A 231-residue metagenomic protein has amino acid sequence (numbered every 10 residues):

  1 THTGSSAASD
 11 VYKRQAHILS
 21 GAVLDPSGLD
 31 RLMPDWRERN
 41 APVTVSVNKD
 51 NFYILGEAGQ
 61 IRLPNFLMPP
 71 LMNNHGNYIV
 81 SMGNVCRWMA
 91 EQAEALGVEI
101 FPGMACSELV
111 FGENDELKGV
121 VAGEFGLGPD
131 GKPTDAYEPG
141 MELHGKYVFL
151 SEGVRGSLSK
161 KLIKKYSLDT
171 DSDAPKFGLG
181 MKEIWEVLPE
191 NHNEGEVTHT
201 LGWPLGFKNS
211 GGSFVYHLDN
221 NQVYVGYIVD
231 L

Functional and structural regions predicted by a protein language model:
T1, N74-M82, E138, T170: Alpha-helix N-cap/helix-initiation motif
T1-A8, Y12: Single conserved hydrophobic/aromatic residue that forms the stacking wall/gate of nucleotide- or nucleobase-binding
K13-G59: N-terminal FAD cofactor-binding segment of flavoenzymes
H17-S20, P64-N65, K160-I163: Short, solvent-exposed loop/turn and secondary-structure capping segments
N40, S46-F52, G59, M89-G97 (+2 more regions): Rossmann-like flavin
F66-M72: Gly-rich Lys/Arg/Thr-decorated short loops/hinges at beta-loop-alpha junctions or inter-strand turns that position
M72-E91, F101: Short beta-strand to alpha-helix junction loop
Q92-L231: Predominantly flavin-linked oxidoreductase catalytic cores and closely associated redox partners
